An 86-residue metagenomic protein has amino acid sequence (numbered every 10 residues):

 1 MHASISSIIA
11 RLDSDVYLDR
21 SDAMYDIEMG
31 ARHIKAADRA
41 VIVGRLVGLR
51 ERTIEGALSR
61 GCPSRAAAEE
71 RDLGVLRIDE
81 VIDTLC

Functional and structural regions predicted by a protein language model:
S6-Y17, G44-E55: HEAT/HEAT-like alpha-solenoid repeats
G30-R39, C86: Alpha-solenoid repeat junctions
I34, T53, A57-R60: Alpha-helical junction/boundary sensor with strong preference for TPR arrays
L46, S64-A67, R71: Amphipathic alpha-helical coiled-coil segments and their boundaries
